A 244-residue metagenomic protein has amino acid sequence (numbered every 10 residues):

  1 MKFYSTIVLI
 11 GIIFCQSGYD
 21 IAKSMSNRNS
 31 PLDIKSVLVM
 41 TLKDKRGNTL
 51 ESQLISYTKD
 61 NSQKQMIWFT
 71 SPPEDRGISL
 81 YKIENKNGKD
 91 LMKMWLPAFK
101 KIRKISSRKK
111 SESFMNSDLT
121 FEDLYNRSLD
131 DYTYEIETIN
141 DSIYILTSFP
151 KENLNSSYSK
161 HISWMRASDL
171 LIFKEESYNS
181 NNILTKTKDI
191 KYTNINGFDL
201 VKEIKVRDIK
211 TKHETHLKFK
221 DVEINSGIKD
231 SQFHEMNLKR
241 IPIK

Functional and structural regions predicted by a protein language model:
F3-I13: Sec-dependent N-terminal signal peptides
Q16-D33, V39-T41, N48-L50, E84-S159 (+2 more regions): Flexible, processing/modification-adjacent segments and terminal tails in exported/periplasmic/extracellular proteins
M25, L54-K59, D189-I195: Extended lipid/amphipathic-ligand handling interfaces
L38-D75, L170: N-terminal, post-signal-peptide region of Sec/Tat-exported proteins
T70, F114, L119-R127, D141-H234: Gly/Pro-enriched, hydrophobic low-complexity segments that function as extracytoplasmic propeptides/linkers
R76-L80: N-terminal post-signal-peptidase region of extra-cytosolic proteins
